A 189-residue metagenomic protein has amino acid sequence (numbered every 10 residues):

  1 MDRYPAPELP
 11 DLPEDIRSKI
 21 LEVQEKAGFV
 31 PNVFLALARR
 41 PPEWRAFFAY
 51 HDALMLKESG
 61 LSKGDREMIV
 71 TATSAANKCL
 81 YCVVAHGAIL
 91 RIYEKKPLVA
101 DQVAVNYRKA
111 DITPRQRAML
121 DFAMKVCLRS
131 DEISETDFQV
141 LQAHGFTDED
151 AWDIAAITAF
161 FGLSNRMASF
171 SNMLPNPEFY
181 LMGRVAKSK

Functional and structural regions predicted by a protein language model:
M1-K189: Hydrophobic alpha-helical segments
